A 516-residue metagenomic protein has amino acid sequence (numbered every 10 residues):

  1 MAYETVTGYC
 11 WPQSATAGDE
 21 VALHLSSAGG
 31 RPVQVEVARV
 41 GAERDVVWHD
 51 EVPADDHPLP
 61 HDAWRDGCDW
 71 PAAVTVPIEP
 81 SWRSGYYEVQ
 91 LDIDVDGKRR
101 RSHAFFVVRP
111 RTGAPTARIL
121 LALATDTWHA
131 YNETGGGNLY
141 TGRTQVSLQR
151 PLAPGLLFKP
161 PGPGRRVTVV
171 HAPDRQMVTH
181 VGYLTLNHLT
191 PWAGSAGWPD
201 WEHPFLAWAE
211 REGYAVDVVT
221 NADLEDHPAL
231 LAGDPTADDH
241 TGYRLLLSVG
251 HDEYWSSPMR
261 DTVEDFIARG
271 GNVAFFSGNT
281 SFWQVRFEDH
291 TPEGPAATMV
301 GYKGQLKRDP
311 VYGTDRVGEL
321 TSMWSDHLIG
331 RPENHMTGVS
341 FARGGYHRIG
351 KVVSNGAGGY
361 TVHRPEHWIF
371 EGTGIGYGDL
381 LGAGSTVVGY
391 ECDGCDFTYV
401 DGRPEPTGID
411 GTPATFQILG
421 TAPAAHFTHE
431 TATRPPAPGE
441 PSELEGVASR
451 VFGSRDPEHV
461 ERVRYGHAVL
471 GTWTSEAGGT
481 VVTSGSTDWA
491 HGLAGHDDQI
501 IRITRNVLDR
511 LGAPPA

Functional and structural regions predicted by a protein language model:
M1-T5: Proline/serine/threonine-rich low-complexity linkers at boundaries of modular beta-sandwich domains
V6, W11, E20-S26, L230-D239 (+3 more regions): Ligand-binding pocket scaffold of soluble enzyme catalytic domains
T7-P32, E36-E43, H49-V108: Ligand-binding face of N-terminal immunoglobulin V-set domains in extracellular IgSF glycoproteins
S26-R44, E51-V52, K98-D239: Aromatic-Pro/Gly-enriched surface loop or interdomain linker that acts as a lid/target-recognition segment
A54, P60-C68, T75-R83, G194-D289 (+1 more regions): Helical hinge/lid and interdomain linker segments adjacent to catalytic or ligand-binding clefts that mediate domain
W70-A72, P77, Q90, R100-S102 (+12 more regions): Intrinsic-disorder/low-complexity accessory segments
E88, L120, R244-V249, V481-T483: Structural motif
T291-R505, R510-L511: Glycine-rich, aromatic-lined ligand/substrate-binding cores of catalytic and carbohydrate-binding domains
